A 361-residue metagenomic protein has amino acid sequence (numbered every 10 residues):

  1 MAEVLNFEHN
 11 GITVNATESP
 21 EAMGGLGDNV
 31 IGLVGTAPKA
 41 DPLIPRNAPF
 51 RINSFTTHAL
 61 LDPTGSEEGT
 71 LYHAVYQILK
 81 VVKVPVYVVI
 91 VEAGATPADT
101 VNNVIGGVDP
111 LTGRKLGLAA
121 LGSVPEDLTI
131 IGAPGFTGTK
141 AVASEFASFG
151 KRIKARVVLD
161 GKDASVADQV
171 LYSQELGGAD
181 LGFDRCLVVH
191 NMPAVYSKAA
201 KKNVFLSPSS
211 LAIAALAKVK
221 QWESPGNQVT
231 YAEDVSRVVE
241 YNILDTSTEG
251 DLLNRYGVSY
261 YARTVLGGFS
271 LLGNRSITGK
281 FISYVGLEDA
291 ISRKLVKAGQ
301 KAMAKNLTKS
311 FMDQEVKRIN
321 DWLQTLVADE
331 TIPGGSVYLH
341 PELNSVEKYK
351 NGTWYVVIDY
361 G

Functional and structural regions predicted by a protein language model:
A2-E21, G25-T56, V104-K301, S336 (+1 more regions): A glycine- and small-residue-enriched flexible loop/hinge signal that marks low-structured segments
P45-A93: N-terminal assembly/attachment segments of tailed bacteriophage virion structural proteins
G65, I277, F281, K305 (+2 more regions): Hydrophobic alpha-helical scaffolding
V75-L79, A120-G122, F146-G150, I319-V327: Hydrophobic, Leu/Ile/Phe/Ala-enriched alpha-helical segments that form helix-helix packing faces
V84-R114: Well-ordered mid-protein domain cores that form the structural environment of catalytic cofactors
A290-L343: Extended, compositionally biased non-globular segments
L343-G361: C-terminal edge-of-domain segments
